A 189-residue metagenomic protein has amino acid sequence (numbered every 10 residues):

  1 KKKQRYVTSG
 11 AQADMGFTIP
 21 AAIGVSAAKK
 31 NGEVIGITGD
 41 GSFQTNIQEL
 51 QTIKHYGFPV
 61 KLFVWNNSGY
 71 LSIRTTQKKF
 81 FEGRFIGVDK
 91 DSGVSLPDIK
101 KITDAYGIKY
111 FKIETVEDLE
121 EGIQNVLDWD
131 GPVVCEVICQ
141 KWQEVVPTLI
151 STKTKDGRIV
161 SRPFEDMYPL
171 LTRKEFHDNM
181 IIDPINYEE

Functional and structural regions predicted by a protein language model:
K1-E189: Thiamine diphosphate
